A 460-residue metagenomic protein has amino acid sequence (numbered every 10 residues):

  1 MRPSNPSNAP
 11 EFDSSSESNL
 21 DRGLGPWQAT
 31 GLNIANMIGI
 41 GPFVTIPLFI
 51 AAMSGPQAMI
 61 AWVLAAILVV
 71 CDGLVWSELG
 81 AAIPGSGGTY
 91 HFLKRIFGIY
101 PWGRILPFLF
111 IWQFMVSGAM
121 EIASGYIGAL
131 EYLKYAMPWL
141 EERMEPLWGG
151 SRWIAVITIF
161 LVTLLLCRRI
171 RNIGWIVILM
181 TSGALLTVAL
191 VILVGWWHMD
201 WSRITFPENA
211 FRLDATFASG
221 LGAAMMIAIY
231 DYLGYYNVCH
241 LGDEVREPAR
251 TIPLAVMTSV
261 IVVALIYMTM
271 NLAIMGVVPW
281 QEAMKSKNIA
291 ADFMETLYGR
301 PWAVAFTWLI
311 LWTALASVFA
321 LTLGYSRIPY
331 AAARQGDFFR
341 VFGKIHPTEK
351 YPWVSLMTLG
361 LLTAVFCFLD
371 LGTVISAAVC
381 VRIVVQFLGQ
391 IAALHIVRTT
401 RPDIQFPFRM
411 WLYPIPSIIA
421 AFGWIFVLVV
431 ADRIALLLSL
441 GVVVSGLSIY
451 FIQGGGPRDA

Functional and structural regions predicted by a protein language model:
M1-P56, V70, L74, I105 (+6 more regions): Membrane-interface "cap" regions at the ends of multi-pass membrane proteins
A9-S14, S18-L20, S54, A58-M59 (+6 more regions): Flexible loop linkers connecting adjacent transmembrane helices in multi-pass alpha-helical membrane transporters
S15-D21, M59, L140-W153, I178-T307: Helix-loop-helix junctions that connect adjacent transmembrane segments in multi-pass membrane transporters
P42-I46, P56, L165-R171, P301-W302 (+3 more regions): Transmembrane helix-loop junctions in multi-pass membrane proteins
L48, A61, V70-I159, L164 (+2 more regions): Hydrophobic transmembrane alpha-helices that form the core helical bundles of multi-pass secondary transporters
H91-I99, G103, K134-L140, F211-R212 (+2 more regions): TM-loop-TM module centered on a large, flexible mid-protein loop between adjacent transmembrane helices in multi-pass
L130, G150-W201, A215, L233 (+4 more regions): Membrane-interface loop-to-helix entry segments
V162, V341-Y351, F387-L436, D459: C-terminal membrane-solvent junction of multi-pass transporters and transport-like membrane proteins
